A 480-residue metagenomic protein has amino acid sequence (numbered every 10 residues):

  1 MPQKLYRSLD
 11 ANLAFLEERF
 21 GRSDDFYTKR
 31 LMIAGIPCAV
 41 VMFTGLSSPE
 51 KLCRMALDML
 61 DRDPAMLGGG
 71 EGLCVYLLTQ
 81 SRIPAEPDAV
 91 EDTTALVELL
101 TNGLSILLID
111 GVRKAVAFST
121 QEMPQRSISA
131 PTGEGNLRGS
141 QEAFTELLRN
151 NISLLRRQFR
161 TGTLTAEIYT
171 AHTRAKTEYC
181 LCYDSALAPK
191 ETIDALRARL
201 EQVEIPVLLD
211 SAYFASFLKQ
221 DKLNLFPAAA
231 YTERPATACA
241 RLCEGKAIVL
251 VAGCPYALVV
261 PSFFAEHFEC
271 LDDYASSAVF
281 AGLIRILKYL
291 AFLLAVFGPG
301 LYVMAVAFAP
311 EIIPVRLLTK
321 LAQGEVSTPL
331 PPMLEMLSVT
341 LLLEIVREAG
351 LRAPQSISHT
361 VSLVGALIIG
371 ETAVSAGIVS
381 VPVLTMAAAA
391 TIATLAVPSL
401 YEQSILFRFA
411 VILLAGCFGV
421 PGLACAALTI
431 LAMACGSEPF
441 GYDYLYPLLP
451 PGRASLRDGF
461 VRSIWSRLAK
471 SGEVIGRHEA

Functional and structural regions predicted by a protein language model:
M1-F297, V315, C435-A480: Membrane-embedded alpha-helical signal segments
P84, S105, L137, A166 (+6 more regions): Functionally constrained cores in energy, signaling, and assembly domains
L137, R160, I368, S375 (+1 more regions): Short glycine/serine/threonine-biased micro-segments
V249, Y256, S262-V411: Transmembrane alpha-helical segments that form the functional core of multipass membrane systems
V381-V383, A388-A480: Hydrophobic alpha-helical transmembrane segments of membrane transport and translocation systems, primarily multi-pass
